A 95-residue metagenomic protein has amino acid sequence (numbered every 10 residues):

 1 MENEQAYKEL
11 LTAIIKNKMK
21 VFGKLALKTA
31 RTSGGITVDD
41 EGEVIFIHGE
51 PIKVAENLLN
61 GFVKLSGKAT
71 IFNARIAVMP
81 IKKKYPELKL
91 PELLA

Functional and structural regions predicted by a protein language model:
M1-A95: Long, compositionally biased intrinsically disordered regulatory segments in eukaryotic proteins
